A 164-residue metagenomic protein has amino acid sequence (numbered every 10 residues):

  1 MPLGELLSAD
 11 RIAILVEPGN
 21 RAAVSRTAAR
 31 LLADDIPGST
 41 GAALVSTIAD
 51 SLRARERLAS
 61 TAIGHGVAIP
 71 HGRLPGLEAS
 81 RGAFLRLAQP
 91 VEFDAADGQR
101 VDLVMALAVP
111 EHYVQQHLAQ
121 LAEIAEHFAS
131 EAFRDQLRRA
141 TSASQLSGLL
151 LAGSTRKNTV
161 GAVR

Functional and structural regions predicted by a protein language model:
M1-R164: Cytosolic covalent-transfer regions centered on His/Cys nucleophiles that carry phosphoryl or persulfide groups
